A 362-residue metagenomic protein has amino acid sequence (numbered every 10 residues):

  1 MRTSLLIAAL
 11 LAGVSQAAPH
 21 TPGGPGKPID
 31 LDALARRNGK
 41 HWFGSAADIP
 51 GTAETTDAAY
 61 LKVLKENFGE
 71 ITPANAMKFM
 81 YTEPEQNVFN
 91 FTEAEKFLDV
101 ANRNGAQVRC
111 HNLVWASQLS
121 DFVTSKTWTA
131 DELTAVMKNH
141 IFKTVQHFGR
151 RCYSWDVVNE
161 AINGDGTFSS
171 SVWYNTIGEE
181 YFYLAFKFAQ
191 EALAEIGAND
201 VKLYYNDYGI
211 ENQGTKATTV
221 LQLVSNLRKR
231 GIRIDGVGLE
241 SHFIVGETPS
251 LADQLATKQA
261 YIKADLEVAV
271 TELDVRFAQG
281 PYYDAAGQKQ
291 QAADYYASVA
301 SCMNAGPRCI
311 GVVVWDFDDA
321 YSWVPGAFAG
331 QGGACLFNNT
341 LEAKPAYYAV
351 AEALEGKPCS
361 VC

Functional and structural regions predicted by a protein language model:
M1-T21: Fungal secretory targeting signals
P22-E70, A74: Boundary/entry segment of secreted carbohydrate-active catalytic domains
G26-L34, E83, F122, K126 (+6 more regions): Aromatic-rich peripheral "rim/lid" segments of glycoside hydrolase catalytic domains that contact and position glycan
L31-D32, E66-Q86, T92-I210, L266 (+1 more regions): Substrate-binding cleft and catalytic face of glycoside hydrolase catalytic domains, especially the flexible beta-alpha
A46-A58, F79-T92, I162-G166, I210-T219 (+3 more regions): Acidic-and-aromatic substrate-binding clefts and catalytic sites of carbohydrate-active enzymes
G51-N67, A135-T144, T215-L227, Q254 (+1 more regions): Short, acidic/polar
L64-E70, A130-D131, K143-Y153, V224-G236 (+2 more regions): Structural recognition of alpha->loop->beta junctions
D99-Q107, T176-L203, G214-Y282, A300-A305 (+1 more regions): Glycoside hydrolase catalytic-domain groove-lining segments
